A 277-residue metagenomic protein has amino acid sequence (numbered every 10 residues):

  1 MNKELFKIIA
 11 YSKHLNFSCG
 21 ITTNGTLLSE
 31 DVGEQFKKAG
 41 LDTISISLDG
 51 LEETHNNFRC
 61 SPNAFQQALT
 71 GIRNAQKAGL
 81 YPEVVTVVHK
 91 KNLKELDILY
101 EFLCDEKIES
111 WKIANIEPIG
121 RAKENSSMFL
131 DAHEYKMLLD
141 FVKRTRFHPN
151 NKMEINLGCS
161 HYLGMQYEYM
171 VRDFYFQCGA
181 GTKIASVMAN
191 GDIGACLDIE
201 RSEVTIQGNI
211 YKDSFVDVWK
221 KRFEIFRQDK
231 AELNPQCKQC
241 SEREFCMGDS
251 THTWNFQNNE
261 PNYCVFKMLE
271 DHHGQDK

Functional and structural regions predicted by a protein language model:
M1-D131: Radical SAM/AdoMet-radical enzyme domain recognition
I44, G191, D213: Acidic/histidine-rich catalytic cores of soluble enzymes
L48, N115, C159, E244 (+1 more regions): Residues that line or immediately flank small-molecule/substrate-binding pockets and catalytic motifs
E53, P82, G194, D213 (+1 more regions): Glycine-centered loop/turn positions within well-structured domains that cap or flank conserved ligand/cofactor-binding
I119-S202, R243-F245: A C-terminal junction/extension of Radical SAM enzymes
D198-K277: Flexible mid-to-C-terminal extensions adjoining Fe-S/redox cofactors in radical SAM and related proteins
